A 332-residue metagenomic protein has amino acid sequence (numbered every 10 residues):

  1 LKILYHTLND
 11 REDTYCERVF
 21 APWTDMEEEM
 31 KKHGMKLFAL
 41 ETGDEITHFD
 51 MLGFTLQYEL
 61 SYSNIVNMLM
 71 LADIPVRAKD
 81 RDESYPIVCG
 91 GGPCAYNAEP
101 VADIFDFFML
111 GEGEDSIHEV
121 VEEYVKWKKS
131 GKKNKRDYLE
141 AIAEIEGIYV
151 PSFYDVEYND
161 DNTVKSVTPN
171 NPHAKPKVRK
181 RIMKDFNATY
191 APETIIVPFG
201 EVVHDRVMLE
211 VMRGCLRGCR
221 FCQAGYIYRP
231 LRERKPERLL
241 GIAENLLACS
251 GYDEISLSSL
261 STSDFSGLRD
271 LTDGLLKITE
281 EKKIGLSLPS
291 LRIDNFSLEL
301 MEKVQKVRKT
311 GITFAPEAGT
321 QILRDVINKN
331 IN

Functional and structural regions predicted by a protein language model:
I3-Y15, K277-E281: Short helix-loop-beta junction
L8, I196-Q223, L247: N-terminal pre-triad scaffold of radical SAM enzymes
N9-E28: Anionic-ligand anchoring segments at beta-strand to alpha-helix junctions in alpha/beta enzyme folds, i.e., glycine
P22-N171: Glycine-rich beta-alpha loop elements in corrinoid/cobalamin-binding modules across cobalamin-dependent enzymes
L52, D106, C215, C219 (+2 more regions): Conserved, mostly hydrophobic/aromatic
L60, E244-N332: Conserved SAM/AdoMet-binding glycine-rich loop
P151, E157, D161-M208: N-terminal [4Fe-4S]-dependent radical SAM core
C222-R238: Iron-sulfur (Fe-S) cluster-binding segments and ferredoxin-like electron-carrier domains, especially [2Fe-2S]
